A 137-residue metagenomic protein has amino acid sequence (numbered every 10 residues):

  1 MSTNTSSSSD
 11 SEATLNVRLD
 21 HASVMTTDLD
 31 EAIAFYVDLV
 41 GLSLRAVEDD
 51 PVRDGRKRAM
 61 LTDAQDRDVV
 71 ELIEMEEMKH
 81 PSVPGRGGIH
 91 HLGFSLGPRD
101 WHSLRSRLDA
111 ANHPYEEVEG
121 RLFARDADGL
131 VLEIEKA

Functional and structural regions predicted by a protein language model:
S2-I33, I89-L92: N-terminal beta-strand motif that seeds the catalytic metal site of vicinal oxygen chelate
S2-L15, R105-A137: Vicinal oxygen chelate
M25-R67: Core segments of cupin and vicinal oxygen chelate
E31, R99-L104: Short, conserved charged micro-motifs
Q65-V69, E77-K79, R99-W101: Short, charged/polar surface micro-motifs in flexible loops or helix N-caps
R86, H90-G97, W101: Mid-chain, well-packed structural core segment of small domains
